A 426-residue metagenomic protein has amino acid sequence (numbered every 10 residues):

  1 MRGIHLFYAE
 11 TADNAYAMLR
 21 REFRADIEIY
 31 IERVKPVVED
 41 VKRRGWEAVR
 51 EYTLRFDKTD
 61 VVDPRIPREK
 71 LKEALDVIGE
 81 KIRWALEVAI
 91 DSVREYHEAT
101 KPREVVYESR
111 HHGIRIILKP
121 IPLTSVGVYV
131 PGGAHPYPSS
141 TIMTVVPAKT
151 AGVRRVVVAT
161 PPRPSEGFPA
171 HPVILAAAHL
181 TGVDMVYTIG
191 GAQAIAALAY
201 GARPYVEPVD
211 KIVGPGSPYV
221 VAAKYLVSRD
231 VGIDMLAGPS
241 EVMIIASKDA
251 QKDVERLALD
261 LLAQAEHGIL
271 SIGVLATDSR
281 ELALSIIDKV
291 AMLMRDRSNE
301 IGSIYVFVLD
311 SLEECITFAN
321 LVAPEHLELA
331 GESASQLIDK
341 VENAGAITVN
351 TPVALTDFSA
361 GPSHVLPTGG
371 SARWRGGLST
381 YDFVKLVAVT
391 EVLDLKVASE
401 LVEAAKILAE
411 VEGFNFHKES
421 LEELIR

Functional and structural regions predicted by a protein language model:
M1-T124: N-terminal Rossmann-like NAD(P)+-binding subdomain of aldehyde/semialdehyde dehydrogenases
R2-T11, M185-G190, V306-S311: Short acidic-hydrophobic, aromatic-tinged amphipathic segments that line or gate anion-handling sites
Y107-A176: Conserved small-residue-rich beta-alpha loop and adjacent elements that most often cradle the phosphate/pyrophosphate
H112-G113, R163-F168, I189-A197, L312 (+1 more regions): Short acidic loop-to-helix transition motifs that present clustered carboxylates
V183-I272: Conserved NAD(P)+-binding/catalytic subdomain of aldehyde/semialdehyde dehydrogenases
A258, A263, H267, V274-A344: A glycine- and small/hydrophobic-rich beta-loop-beta segment that serves as a flexible "lid/hinge" or phosphate-binding
N320-R426: C-terminal core of ALDH-fold dehydrogenases
